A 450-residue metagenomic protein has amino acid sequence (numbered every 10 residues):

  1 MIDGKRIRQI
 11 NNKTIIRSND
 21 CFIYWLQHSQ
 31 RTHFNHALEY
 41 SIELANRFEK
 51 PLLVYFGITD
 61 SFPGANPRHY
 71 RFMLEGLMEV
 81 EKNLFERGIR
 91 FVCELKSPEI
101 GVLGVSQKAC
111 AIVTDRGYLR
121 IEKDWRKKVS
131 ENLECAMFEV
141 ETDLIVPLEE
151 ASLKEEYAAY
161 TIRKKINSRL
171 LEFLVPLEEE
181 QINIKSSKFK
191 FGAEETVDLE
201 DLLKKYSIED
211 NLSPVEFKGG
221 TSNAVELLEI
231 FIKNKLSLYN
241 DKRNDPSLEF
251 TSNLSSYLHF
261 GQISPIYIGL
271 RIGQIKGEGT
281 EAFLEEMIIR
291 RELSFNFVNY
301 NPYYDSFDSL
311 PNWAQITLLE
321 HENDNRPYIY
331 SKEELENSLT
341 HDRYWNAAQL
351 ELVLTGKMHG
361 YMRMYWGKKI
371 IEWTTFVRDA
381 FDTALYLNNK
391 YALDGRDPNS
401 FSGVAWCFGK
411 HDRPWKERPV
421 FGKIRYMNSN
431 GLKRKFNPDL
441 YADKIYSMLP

Functional and structural regions predicted by a protein language model:
M1-L177, G279, L350, K369-T374 (+2 more regions): Trp/Phe/Arg-rich N-terminal binding region typifying the photolyase-homology
R6-I15, A65-R71, N211, S222-V225 (+2 more regions): Short low-complexity stretches enriched in small and charged residues
H28, V92, D245-A442, S447: Active-site-proximal binding-pocket segments
N35, T59, N66, L119 (+11 more regions): Alpha-helix initiation/capping motif
P67, R71, V215-K218, S222 (+2 more regions): Charge-dense, low-complexity intrinsically disordered segments
L148-E149, K154-L310, F436-P450: Glycine/tryptophan-enriched, flexible segments
